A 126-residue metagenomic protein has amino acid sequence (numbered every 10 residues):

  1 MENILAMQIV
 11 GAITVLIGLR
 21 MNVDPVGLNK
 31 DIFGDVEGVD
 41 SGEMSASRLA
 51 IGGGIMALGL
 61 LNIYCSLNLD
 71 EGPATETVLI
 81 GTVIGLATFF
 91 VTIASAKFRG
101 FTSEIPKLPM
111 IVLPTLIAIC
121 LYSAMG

Functional and structural regions predicted by a protein language model:
M1-T14, V39-E43: Cytosolic juxtamembrane helix and N-cap/initiation of the first transmembrane helix
I4, T75-V78, F101-M110: Non-cytosolic membrane-interface motifs at loop->transmembrane helix junctions
I9-D31: N-terminal signal-anchor/start-transfer transmembrane helix
L16, G42-L67, V83-T88: Core segments of alpha-helical transmembrane spans in multipass integral membrane proteins
P25-M44: Cytosolic, membrane-interface loops and tails of multi-pass inner-membrane proteins
M56-G59, I117-G126: Hydrophobic alpha-helical transmembrane segments in multi-pass integral membrane proteins
V78-I93, V112-C120: Hydrophobic alpha-helical membrane segments
F90-L108, A124-G126: Membrane-helix boundary connector in multi-pass membrane proteins
